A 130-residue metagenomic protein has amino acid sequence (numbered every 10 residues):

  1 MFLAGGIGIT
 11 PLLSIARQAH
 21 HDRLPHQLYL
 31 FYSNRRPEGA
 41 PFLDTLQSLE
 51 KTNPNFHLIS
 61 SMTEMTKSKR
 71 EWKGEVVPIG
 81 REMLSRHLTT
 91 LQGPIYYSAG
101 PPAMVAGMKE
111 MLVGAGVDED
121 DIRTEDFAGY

Functional and structural regions predicted by a protein language model:
I7-T10, M104: Hydrophobic/small residue at the entry helix of a nucleotide-binding pocket
I9-H21: Histidine-anchored nucleotide/phosphate-binding helix
H20-Y29: Phosphate-handling active-site elements
F31-Y130: Reductase modules of NAD(P)H-dependent flavoproteins
